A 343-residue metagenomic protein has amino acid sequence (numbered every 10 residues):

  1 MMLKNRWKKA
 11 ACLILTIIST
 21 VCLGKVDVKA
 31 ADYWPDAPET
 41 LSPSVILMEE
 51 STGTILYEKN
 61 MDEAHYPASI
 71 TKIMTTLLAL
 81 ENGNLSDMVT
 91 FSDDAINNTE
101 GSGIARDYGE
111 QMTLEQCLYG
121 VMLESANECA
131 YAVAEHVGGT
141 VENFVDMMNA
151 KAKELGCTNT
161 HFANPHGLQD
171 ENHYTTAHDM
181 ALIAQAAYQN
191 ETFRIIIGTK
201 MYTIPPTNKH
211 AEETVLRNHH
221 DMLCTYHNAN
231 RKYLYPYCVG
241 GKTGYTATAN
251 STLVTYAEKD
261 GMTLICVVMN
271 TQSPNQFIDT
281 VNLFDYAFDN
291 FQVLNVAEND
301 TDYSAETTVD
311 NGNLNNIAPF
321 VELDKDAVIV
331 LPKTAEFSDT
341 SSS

Functional and structural regions predicted by a protein language model:
M2-L3, G109: Extended hydrophobic/Leu-rich segments
L3-K29: Sec-dependent N-terminal signal peptides of Gram-positive bacterial secreted proteins and lipoproteins
L13, S42, N98, V141 (+3 more regions): Hydrophobic alpha-helical segments and their boundary regions
T20-V21, N84, L283, F291: Hydrophobic alpha-helical membrane context
V28-H178, L182-I196, K259: Active-site-adjacent loops and short helices of periplasmic peptidoglycan-processing enzymes
C157-T158, N172-Y174, H178-S343: Domain-terminus/edge residues, biased toward the C-terminal soluble/receptor-binding domains of extracytoplasmic
